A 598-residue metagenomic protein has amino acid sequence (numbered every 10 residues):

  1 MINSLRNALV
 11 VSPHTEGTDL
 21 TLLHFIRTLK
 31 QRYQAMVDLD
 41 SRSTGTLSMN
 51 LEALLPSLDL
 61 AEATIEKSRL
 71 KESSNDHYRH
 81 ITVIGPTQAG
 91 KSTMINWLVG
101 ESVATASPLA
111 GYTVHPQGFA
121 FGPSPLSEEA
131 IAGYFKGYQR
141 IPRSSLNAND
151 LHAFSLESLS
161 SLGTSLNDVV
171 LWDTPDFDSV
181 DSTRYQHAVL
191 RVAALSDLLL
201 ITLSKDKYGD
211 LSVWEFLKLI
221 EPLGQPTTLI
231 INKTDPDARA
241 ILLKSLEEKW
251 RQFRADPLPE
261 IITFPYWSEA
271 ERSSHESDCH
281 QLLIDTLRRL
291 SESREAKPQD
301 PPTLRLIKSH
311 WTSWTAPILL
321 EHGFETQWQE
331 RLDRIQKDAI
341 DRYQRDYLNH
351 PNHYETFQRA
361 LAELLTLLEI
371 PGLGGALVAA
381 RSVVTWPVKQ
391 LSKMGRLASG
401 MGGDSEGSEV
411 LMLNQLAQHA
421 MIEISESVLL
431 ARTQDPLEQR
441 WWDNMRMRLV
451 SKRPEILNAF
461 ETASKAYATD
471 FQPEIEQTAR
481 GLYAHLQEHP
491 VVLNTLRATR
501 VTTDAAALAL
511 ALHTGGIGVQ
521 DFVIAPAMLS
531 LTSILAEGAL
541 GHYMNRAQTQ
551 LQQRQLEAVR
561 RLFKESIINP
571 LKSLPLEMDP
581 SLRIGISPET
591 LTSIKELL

Functional and structural regions predicted by a protein language model:
M1-H77, C279-V491, L551-Q553, E557-R560 (+1 more regions): Extended helical scaffolds that flank P-loop GTPase cores
I2-L171: Conserved G1/Walker A P-loop phosphate-binding module
Q34, A89, V99-V103, S124 (+6 more regions): Non-catalytic alpha-helical coupling and interface elements of nucleotide-dependent molecular machines and regulators
H77-A130, D404, S408, M412-E423 (+3 more regions): Conserved mid-sequence domains
Y138-V170, F177-P259: Conserved C-terminal guanine-recognition region of P-loop GTPase G domains, centered on the G4
D235-K297: Canonical P-loop GTPase G-domain recognition
Q487-A558: Transmembrane alpha-helical hairpins and terminal membrane-anchor modules
